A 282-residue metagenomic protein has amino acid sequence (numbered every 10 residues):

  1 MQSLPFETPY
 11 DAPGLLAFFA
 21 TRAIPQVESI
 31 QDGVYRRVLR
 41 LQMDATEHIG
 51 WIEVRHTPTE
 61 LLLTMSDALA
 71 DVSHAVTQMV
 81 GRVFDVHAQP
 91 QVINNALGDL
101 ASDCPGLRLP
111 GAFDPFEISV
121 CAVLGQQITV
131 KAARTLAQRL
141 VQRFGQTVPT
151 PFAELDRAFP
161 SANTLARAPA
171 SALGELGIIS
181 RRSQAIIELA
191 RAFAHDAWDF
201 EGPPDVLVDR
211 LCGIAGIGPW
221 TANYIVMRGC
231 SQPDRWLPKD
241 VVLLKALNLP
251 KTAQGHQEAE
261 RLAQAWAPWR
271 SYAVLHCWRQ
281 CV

Functional and structural regions predicted by a protein language model:
M1-V282: HhH-family (HhH-GPD) DNA N-glycosylase catalytic core used in base-excision repair
